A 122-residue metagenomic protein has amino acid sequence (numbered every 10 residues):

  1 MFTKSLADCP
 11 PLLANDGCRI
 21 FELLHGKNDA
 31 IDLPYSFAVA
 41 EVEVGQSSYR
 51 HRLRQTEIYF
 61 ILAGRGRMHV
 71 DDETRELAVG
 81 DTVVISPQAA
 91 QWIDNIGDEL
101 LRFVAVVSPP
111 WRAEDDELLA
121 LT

Functional and structural regions predicted by a protein language model:
M1-P34, L118-T122: A short, N-terminal "cap"/entry segment at the start of jelly-roll beta-barrel domains of the cupin/DSBH fold
E22-G26, A38-L53: Conserved short histidine dyad/triad with adjacent acidic residue
D29-L33, E43-Q46, R65-R67, P109-A113: Short, charged/polar surface micro-motifs in flexible loops or helix N-caps
S48-R50, M68-H69, I85, Q91-G97: Short beta-strand His + acidic residue motifs that chelate non-heme Fe in jelly-roll/DSBH and cupin folds
R54-Q55, E73, A89-A90, E99: A generic "binding-loop/recognition-motif" signal
R54-T56, F60-G66: Glycine- and acidic-residue-biased ligand/ion/polar-headgroup-sensing regions
D72-Q88: Short acidic-glycine-tyrosine-enriched beta hairpin
V84, E99-E114: A short hydrophobic beta-strand segment most commonly corresponding to one strand of the jelly-roll/cupin
